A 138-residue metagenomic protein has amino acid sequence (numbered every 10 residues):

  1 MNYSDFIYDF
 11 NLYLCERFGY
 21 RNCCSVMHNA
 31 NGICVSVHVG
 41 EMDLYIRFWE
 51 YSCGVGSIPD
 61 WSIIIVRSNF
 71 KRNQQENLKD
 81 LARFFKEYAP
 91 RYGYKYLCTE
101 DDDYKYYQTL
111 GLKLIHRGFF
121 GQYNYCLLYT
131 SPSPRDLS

Functional and structural regions predicted by a protein language model:
M1-V26: Short amphipathic alpha-helix that is part of the acyltransferase structural core
H28-D43: Conserved beta-hairpin
M42-P59: A conserved beta-strand-loop-helix scaffold within acyl/acetyltransferase catalytic domains
V66-Q75: A short, internal acetyl-CoA/4′-phosphopantetheine-binding micro-motif in the GNAT/acyltransferase core
Q74-E87: Conserved acetyl-CoA-binding loop-helix of GNAT-fold acetyltransferases
A89-D102: Conserved GNAT acetyl-CoA-binding A-motif
D101-Q122: Conserved active-site alpha-helix within GNAT-family acetyltransferase domains
Y129-S138: Single conserved hydrophobic/aromatic residue that forms the stacking wall/gate of nucleotide- or nucleobase-binding
